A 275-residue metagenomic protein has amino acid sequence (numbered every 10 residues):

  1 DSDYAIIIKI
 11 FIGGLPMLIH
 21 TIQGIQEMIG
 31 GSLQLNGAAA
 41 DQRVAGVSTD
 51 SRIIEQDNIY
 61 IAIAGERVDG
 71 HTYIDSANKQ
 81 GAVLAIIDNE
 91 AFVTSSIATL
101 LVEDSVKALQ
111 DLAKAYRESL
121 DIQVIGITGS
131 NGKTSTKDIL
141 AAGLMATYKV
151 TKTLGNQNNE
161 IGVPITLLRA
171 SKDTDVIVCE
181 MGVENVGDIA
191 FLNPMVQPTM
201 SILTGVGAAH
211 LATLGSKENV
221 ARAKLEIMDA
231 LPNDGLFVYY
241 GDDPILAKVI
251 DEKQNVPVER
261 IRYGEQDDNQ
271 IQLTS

Functional and structural regions predicted by a protein language model:
D1-P16: Short, Lys/Arg-enriched N-terminal segments with co-localized hydrophobic residues within the first ~10-30 amino acids
M17-G126, S135-A146, L168: Short, basic phosphate-binding NTP loop
Q23, A108-G241, A247-V256: Phosphate-binding loop of NTP-binding sites
S32, A98, K149, E259-I261 (+1 more regions): Conserved beta-strand segments of alpha/beta enzyme cores
L35, A62, I87, L101-V102 (+6 more regions): Structural signal for conserved beta-strand scaffold positions within catalytic alpha/beta enzyme cores
T49-D50, A62-A64, T153-L154, C179-E180 (+1 more regions): Thr-Gly-centered strand-to-loop micro-motif
A85-V93, G241-P244, E265-Q266: Short, polar loop motifs at secondary-structure junctions
K217-E218, D251, P257-S275: Adenine nucleotide phosphate-binding catalytic loops in nucleotide-utilizing enzymes
